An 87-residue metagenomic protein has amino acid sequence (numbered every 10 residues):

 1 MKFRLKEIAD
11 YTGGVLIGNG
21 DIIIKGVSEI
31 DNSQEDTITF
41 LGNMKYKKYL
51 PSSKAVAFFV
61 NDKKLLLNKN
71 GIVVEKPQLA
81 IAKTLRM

Functional and structural regions predicted by a protein language model:
M1-M87: Terminal amphipathic alpha-helical/low-complexity segments used for targeting or macromolecular assembly
